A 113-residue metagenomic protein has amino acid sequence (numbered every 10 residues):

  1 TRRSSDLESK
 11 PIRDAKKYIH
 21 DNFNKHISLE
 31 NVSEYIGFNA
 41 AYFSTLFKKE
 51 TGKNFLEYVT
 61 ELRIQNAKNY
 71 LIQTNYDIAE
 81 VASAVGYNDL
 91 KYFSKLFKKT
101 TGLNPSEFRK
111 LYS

Functional and structural regions predicted by a protein language model:
T1-S4: Short, small-residue-biased leader/transition segments that mark boundaries at the very start of proteins
S9, H26, N75-Y76: Residue at a beta-strand N-cap/secondary-structure junction
K16-K17, D21, K49-N88, K110-S113: Terminal helix-turn-helix DNA-binding modules in bacterial transcription factors
N22-I27, N54-F55, N104-P105: Short helix/strand-capping hinge loops at secondary-structure junctions that flank key functional elements
E30, A41, D77-E80, L90-K91 (+1 more regions): Residues within helix-turn-helix
Y35, A84-V85, T100: Residues within the alpha-helical elements of helix-turn-helix
F43, F47, Y92-F93, F97: Short hydrophobic/aromatic patch on the recognition helix
K95-S113: …primarily DNA-binding HTH/wHTH and HhH modules…
